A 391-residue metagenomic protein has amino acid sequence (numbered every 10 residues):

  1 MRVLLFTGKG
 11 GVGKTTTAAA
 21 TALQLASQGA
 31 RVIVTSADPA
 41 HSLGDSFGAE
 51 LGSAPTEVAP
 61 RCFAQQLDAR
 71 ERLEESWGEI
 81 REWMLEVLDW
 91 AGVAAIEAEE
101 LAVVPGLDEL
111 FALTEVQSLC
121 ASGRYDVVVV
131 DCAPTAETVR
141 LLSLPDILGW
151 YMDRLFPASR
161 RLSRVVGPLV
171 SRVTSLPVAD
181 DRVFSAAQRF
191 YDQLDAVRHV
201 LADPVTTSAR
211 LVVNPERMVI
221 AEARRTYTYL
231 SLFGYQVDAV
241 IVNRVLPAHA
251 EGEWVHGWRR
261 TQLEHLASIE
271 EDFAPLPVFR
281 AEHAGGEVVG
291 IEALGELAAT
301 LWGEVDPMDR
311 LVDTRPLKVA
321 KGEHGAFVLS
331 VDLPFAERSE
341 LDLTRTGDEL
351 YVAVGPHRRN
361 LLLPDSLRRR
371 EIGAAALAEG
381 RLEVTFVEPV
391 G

Functional and structural regions predicted by a protein language model:
R2-T7, V12, T17-P204, A209 (+5 more regions): Flexible phosphate-sensing "switch/lid" loops adjacent to ATP/NTP-binding sites across phosphate-transfer
V3, E349, R381: Beta-strand-rich binding-surface signature of beta-sandwich/beta-barrel folds used to engage anionic ligands
D68, L363-R368: A short, sequence-level motif marking secondary-structure junctions
T135, L144, T346, G355 (+1 more regions): ATP/adenylate-binding site constellation spanning eukaryotic-like Ser/Thr protein kinases, ABC-transporter
V166, L194-R338, E349-Y351, P356-L362 (+2 more regions): C-terminal lobe/tail of nucleotide-utilizing enzymes
K321-G322, R345-T346, L377: Generic beta-strand structural signal
S366-E383: Short, surface-exposed loop/turn motifs with a glycine/proline- and acidic-biased composition
